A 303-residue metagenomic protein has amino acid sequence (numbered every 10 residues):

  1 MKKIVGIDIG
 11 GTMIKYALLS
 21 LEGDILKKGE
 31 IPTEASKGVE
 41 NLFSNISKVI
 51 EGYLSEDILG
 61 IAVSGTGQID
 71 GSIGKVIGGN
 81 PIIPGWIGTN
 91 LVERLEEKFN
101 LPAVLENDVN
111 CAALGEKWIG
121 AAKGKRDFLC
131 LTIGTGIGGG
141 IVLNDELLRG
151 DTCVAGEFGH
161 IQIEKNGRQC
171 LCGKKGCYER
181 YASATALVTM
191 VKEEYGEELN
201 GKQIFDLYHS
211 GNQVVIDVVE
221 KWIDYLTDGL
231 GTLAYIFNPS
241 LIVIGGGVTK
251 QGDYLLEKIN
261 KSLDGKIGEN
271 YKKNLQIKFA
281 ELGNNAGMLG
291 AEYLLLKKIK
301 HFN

Functional and structural regions predicted by a protein language model:
M1, L101-A103, A121-F128, L295-N303: Nucleotide/phosphate-binding catalytic cleft detector across ATP-hydrolyzing and phosphate-transferring enzymes
K3-I7, L129-L131, V243: Conserved beta-strand elements of the Class I
K3-S44, K48, V76-G78: Short glycine-rich, Thr/Ser-proximal phosphate-binding strand/loop in the N-terminal lobe of ATP-dependent enzymes
A17-S20, K37-V39, W86, E96-K98 (+3 more regions): Glycine/GP-enriched mid-protein hinge/lid loop-to-helix segment characteristic of carbohydrate kinases
L19, V104-K117, K250-N303: Glycine-rich phosphate-binding/hydrolytic loop that grips phosphoryl groups
G29-L59, Y178-Y181, A186-V243, V248-L255 (+1 more regions): Adenine-nucleotide phosphate-binding core of ATP-dependent small-molecule kinases
V39-S47, I61, Q68-D127, Y254-K266: Glycine-rich phosphate-binding loop and adjoining helix at the ATP-binding site of ATP-dependent phosphoryl-transfer
